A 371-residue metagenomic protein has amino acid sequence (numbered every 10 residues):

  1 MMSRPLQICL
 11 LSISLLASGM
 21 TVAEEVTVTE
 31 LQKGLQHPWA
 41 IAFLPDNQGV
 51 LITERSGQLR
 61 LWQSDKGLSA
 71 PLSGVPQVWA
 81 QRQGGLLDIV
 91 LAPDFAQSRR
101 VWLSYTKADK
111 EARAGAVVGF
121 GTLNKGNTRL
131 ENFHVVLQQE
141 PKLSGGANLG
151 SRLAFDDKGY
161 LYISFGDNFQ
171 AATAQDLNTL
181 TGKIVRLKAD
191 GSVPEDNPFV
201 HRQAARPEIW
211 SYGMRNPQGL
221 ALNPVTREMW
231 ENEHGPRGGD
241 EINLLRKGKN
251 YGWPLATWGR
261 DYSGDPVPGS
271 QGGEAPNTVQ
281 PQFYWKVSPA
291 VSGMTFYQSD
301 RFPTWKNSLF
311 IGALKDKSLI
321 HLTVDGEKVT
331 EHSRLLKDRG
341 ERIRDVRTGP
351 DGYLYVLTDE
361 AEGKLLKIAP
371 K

Functional and structural regions predicted by a protein language model:
M1-C9: Bacterial N-terminal signal peptides that target proteins for export
S14, S18-G19: N-terminal signal peptide c-region/cleavage motif recognized by signal peptidases
V22-A171, G219-L222, E228-G235, V287-D325 (+1 more regions): Acidic, Gly/Ser/Thr-rich repeat motifs that build Ca2+-stabilized beta-propeller blades
A70-G84, N132-L149, A189-W210, P254-K286 (+1 more regions): Surface-exposed loop and turn segments in beta-propeller and other repeat-based domains that flank or scaffold
A116-G126, L177-D190, L245-R246: Beta-propeller blade signature
G166-Q170, H201-A205, N216, V225 (+1 more regions): Flexible glycine/proline-enriched surface loops and loop-helix/loop-strand junctions
A205-L244: Repeat-solenoid scaffold signature
M214, V329-P350: Conserved blade-ending motifs and adjacent loop-strand segments that build the rim/top face of beta-propeller domains
